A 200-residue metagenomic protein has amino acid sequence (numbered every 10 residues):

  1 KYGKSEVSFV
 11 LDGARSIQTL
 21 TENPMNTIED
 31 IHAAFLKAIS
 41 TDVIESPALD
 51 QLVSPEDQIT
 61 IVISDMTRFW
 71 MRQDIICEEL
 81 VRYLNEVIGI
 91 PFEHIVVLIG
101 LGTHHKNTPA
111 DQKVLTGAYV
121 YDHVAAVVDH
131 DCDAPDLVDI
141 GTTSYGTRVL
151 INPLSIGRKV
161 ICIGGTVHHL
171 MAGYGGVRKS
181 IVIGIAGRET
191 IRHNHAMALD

Functional and structural regions predicted by a protein language model:
K1-A38: N-terminal amphipathic/basic leader segments beginning at the initiator methionine
Q18-L20, W70-M71, C162-I163, H169-A172 (+1 more regions): Short helix/loop capping segments that flank catalytic or ligand/cofactor-binding pockets
V43-V62, I88-F92: Glycine-rich phosphate/diphosphate-binding loops that line cofactor/substrate pockets in enzymes
P55-Q58, P91-I95, H123-V124, S155-K159 (+2 more regions): Short coil/turn connectors at secondary-structure junctions
Q58-W70, V96-T103, C162: Short glycine-rich or small-residue beta-strand-to-loop segments that form or flank ligand, phosphate, metal/Fe-S
F69-I90: Histidine-anchored nucleotide/phosphate-binding helix
K106-G175: An acidic, phosphate/nucleotide-engaging active-site surface
I181-D200: Extended, low-polarity segments enriched in aliphatic/aromatic residues
